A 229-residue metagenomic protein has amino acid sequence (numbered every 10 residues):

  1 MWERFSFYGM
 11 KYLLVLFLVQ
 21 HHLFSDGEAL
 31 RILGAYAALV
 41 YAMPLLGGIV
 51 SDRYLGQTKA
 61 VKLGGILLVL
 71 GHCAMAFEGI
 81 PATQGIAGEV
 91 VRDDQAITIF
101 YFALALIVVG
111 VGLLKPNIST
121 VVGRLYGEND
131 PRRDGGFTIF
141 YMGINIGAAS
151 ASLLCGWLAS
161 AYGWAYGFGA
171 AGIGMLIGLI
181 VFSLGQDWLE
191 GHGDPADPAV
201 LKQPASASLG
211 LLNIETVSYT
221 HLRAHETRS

Functional and structural regions predicted by a protein language model:
L13-E28: Short amphipathic helix-loop junctions that connect adjacent transmembrane helices in Major Facilitator Superfamily/SLC
G34-I49: Central cavity-lining transmembrane alpha-helices of secondary-active solute carriers, predominantly the Major
G48-G64: Conserved MFS/SLC helix-loop-helix module at the cytosolic interface between two early adjacent transmembrane helices
I66-D93: C-terminal ends and interior cores of transmembrane alpha-helices in multi-pass membrane transporters/permeases
V90-L114: Hydrophobic core of transmembrane alpha-helices in multi-pass small-molecule transporters, especially MFS/SLC-type
G135-S152: Glycine-rich segments within core transmembrane alpha-helices of 12-TM secondary carriers
F168-S183: Symmetry-related core transmembrane helices of the 12-TM Major Facilitator Superfamily/SLC fold
T220-T227: Conserved small/polar residues in nucleotide/adenosyl-binding loops
